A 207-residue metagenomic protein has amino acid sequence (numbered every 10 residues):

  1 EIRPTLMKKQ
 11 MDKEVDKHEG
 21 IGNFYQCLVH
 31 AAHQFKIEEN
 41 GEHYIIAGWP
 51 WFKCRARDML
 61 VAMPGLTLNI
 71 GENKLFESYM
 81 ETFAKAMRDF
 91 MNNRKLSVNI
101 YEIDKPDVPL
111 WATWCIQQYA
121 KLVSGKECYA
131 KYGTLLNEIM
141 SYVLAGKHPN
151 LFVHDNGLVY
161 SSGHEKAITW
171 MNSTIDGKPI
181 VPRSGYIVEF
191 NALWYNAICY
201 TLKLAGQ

Functional and structural regions predicted by a protein language model:
E1-Q207: Acidic, mature catalytic/reactive cores of soluble proteins
